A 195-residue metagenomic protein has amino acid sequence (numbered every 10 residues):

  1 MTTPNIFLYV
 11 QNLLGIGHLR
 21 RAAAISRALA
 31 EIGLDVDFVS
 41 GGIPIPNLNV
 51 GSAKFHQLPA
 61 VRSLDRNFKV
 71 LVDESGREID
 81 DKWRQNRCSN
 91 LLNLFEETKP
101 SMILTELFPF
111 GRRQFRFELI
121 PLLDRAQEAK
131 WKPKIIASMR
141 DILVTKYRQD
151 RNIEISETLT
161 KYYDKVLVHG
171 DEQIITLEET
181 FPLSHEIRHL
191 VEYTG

Functional and structural regions predicted by a protein language model:
T2-T3, F7, A28-K82, N86-C88: Conserved nucleotide-sugar phosphate-binding/catalytic loop shared by glycosyltransferases and other
N5, D35-D37, K132-K134, D164-K165 (+1 more regions): Residues at the starts of beta-strands that form the adenosine-phosphate
V10-R21: A short, glycine/small-residue-rich beta-strand->loop->alpha-helix junction that serves as a flexible
L19-A30: Short amphipathic alpha-helix
D73-R116: Conserved nucleotide-sugar donor-binding subdomain of glycosyltransferases
M102, I120-D141, L167: Active-site proximal beta-strand in glycosyltransferases
R116-L122, D150-E154: Charged helix-capping and loop-helix junction motifs
S138-G195: A nucleotide-sugar donor-handling region in carbohydrate enzymes
